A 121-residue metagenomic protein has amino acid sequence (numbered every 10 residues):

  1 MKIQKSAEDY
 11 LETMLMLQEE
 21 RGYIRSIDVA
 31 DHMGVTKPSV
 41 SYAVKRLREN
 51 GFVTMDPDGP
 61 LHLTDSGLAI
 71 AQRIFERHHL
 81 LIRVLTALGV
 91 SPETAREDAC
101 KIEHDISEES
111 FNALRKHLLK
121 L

Functional and structural regions predicted by a protein language model:
K2-V35: N-terminal helix-turn-helix DNA-binding core of bacterial DNA-binding proteins
E12, Y42, E97: DNA-binding alpha-helical recognition surfaces that contact promoter or target DNA
S26-P57: Canonical helix-turn-helix DNA-binding module
H32, I70, A87: Residues within the alpha-helical elements of helix-turn-helix
T36, G89-E93: Helix N-cap / loop-to-helix initiation motif
G59-R77: Basic, amphipathic "hinge/linker" alpha-helix immediately C-terminal to the N-terminal HTH DNA-binding motif
H78-L80, R96-E97: A generic alpha-helix surface/boundary motif
E97-L121: C-terminal regulatory/oligomerization modules of transcriptional regulators
